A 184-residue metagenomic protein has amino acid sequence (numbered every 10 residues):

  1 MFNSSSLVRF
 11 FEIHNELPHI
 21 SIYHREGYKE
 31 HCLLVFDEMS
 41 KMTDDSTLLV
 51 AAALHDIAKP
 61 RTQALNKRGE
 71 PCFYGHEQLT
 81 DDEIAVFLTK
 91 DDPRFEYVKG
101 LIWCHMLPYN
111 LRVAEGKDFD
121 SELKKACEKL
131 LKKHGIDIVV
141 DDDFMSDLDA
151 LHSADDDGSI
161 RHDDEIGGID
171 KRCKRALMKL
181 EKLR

Functional and structural regions predicted by a protein language model:
M1, V113-G116, R184: Charged/polar, low-hydrophobicity segments characteristic of intrinsically disordered regions and flexible loops
M1-L65: Acidic/His-rich, divalent-metal-binding segments that scaffold phosphate/diphosphate chemistry
S5, P93, D118, D164-K171: Alpha-helix boundary/N-cap detector
S6, E16, F87, K179-K182: Acidic/proline-rich low-complexity IDRs
S6-E12, L34, Y97, D143-D147 (+2 more regions): Exposed alpha-helical structural elements
H31, A53, V98, S153 (+2 more regions): General structural feature for long, well-ordered alpha-helical segments within catalytic domains of soluble enzymes
E38-S159: Divalent metal-dependent catalytic cores for phosphoryl transfer on phosphate-bearing substrates
D156-R184: Terminal helices and disordered tails flanking the catalytic cores of nucleotide-processing hydrolases
